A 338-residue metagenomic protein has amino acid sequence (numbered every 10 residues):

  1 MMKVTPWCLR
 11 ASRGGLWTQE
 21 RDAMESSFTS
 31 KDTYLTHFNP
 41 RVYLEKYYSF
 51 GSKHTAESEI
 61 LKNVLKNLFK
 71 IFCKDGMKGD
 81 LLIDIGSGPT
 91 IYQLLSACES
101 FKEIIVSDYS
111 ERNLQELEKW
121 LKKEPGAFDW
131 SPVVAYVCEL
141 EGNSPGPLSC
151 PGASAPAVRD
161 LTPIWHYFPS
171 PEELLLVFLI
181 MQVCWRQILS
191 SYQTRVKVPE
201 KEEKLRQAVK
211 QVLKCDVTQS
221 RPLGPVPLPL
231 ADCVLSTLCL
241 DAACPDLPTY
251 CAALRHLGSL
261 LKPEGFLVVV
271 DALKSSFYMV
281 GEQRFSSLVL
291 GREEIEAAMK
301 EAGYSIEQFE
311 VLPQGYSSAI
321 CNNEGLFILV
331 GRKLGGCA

Functional and structural regions predicted by a protein language model:
K3-G79, Y92: Class I SAM-dependent methyltransferase Rossmann-like catalytic core, especially the SAM/SAH-binding loop
M77-T90, I104-I105: Conserved class I S-adenosyl-L-methionine
K122-F168, L179-G224: S-adenosyl-L-methionine
V196-K197, S287-G303: Short alpha-helix
R221-V234: A short acidic, Gly/Pro-enriched loop at the edge of an enzyme's catalytic core that lines a small-molecule cofactor
T249-P263: A short glycine-rich, Lys/Arg-flanked "PGG" loop and its adjoining helix->strand segment in the class I
E264-A272: Conserved beta-strand signature within the Rossmann-like core of class I S-adenosyl-L-methionine
A302, G315-A338: Core SAM-dependent methyltransferase catalytic element
